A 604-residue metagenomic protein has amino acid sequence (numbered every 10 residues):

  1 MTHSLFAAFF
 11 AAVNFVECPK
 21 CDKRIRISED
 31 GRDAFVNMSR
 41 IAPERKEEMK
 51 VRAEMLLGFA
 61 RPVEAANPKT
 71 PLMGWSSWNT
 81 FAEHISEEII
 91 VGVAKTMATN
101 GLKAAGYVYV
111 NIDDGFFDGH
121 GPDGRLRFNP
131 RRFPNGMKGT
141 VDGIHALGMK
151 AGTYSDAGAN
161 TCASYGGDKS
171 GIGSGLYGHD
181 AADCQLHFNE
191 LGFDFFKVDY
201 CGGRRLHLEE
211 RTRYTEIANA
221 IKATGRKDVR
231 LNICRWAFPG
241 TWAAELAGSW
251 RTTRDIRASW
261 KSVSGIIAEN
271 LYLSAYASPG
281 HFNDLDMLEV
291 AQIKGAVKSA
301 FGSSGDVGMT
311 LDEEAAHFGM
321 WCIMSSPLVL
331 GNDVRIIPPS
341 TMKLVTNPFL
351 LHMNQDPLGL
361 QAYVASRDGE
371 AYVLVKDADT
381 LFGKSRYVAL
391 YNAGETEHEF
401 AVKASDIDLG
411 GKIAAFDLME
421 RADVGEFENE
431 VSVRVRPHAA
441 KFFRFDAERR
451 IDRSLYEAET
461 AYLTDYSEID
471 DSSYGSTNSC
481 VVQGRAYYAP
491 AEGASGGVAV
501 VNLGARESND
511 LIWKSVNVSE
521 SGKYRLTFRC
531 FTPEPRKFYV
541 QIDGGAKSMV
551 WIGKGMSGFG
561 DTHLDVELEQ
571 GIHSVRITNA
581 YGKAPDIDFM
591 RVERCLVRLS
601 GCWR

Functional and structural regions predicted by a protein language model:
C18: Short cysteine-rich clusters marking metal-coordination/redox-active sites
F35-E87: N-terminal module-boundary/linker segments of secreted carbohydrate-active enzymes
V36, H179-A182, V229-D333: Glycan-recognition surfaces
P71-S77, G106-I112, K150-S155, D194-D199 (+6 more regions): Structural recognition of the beta-strand scaffold that forms the well-ordered cores of secreted hydrolase catalytic
I89, V93-H207: Aromatic-lined carbohydrate-binding/catalytic grooves of carbohydrate-active enzymes
G305, V329-G394, S405, D471-G504: Glycan-recognition and catalytic regions of carbohydrate-active enzymes
A315, W321-M324, V329-G331, R367-L409 (+5 more regions): Carbohydrate-binding surface patches
H398, I407-K412, N429-R604: Extracytoplasmic
